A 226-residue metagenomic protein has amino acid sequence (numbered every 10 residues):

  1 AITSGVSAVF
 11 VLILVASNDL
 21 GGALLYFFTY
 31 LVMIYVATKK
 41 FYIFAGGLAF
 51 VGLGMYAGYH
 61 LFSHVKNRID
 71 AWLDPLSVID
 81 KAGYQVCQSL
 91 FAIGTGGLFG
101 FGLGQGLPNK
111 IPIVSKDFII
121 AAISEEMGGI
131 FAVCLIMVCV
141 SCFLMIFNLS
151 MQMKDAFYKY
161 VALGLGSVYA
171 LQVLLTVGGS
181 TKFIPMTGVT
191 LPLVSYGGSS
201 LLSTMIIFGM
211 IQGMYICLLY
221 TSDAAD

Functional and structural regions predicted by a protein language model:
A1-A82, A121, E125-T181, I206 (+1 more regions): Hydrophobic alpha-helical transmembrane segments of multi-pass inner membrane proteins, especially in bacterial systems
V6, L201-Y215, S222: A structural signal for hydrophobic alpha-helical transmembrane segments in multi-pass membrane proteins
N18, P192-L202: Membrane-interface micro-motifs in multi-pass membrane enzymes
A71, P75-K116, I120, I130-F131: TM-adjacent membrane-interface loops and short helices in multi-pass inner/ER membrane proteins
S180-L193: Extracellular/periplasmic helix-loop-helix junctions in multi-pass membrane proteins
Y220-D226: Conserved small/polar residues in nucleotide/adenosyl-binding loops
